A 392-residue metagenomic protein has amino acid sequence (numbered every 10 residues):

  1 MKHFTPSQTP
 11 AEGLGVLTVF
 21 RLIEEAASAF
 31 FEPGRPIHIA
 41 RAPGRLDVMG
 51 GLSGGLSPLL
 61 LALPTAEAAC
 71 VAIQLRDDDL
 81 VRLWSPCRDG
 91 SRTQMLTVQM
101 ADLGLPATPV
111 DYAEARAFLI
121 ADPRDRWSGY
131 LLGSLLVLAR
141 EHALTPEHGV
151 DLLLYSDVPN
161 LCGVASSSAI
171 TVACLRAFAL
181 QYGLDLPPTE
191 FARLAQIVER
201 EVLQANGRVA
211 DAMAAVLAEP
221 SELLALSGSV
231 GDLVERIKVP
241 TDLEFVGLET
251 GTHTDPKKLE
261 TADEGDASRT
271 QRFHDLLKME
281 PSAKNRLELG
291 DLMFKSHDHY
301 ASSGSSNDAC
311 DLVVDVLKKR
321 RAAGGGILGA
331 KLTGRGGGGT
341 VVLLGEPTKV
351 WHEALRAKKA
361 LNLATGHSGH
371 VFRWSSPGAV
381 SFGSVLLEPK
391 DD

Functional and structural regions predicted by a protein language model:
M1-R45, M49, L59, C70-G129 (+4 more regions): C-terminal nucleotide
L46-S53, Y155-C174, G326-L344: Glycine/serine-rich anion-binding loops at beta->alpha junctions that coordinate negatively charged ligand groups
S57-P64: Short Gly/aromatic-enriched secondary-structure transition segments
P64-E67, V164-L184, E219, V342-E346: DPxDG-like acidic metal-binding loop motif
E141-G149, F178-L194, P347-A360, A364-G366: Phosphate-handling active-site elements
D151-L175, Y182-A195, V202: Short glycine/serine-rich loop segments
G183-D232: Glycine/threonine-rich beta-strand-loop-alpha-helix active-site module that forms ligand/phosphate-binding
